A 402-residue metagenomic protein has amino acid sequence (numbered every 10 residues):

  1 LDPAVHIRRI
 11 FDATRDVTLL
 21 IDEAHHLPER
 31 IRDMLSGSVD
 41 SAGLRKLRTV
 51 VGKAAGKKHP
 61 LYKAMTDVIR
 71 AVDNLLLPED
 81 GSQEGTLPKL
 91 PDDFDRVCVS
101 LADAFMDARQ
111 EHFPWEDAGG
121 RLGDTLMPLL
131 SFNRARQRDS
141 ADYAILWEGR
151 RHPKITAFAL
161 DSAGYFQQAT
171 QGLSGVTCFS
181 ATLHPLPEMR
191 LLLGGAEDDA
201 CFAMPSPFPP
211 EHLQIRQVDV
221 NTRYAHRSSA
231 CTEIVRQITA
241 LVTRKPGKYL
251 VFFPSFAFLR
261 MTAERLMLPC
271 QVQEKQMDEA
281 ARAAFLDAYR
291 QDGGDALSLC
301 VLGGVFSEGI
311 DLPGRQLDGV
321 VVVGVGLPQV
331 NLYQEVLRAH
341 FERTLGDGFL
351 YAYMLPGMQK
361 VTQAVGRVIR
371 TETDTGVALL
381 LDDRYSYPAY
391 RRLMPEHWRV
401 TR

Functional and structural regions predicted by a protein language model:
L1, I21, F158, F179-A181 (+5 more regions): Short His-Asn-centered micro-motif
A4-L250, P254-L266: Conserved coupling segment at the C-terminus of the helicase ATP-binding
L27-R30, P185-L192, L259-M261, S307-D311 (+3 more regions): Switch/connector loops and helix/strand junctions flanking conserved nucleotide-binding motifs in nucleotide-processing
L191-A196, R265-M267, P313-L317, L337-R338 (+1 more regions): Short, solvent-exposed amphipathic alpha-helical segments in soluble enzyme and RNA/protein-processing domains
D198-A203, M267-L286: Conserved RecA-like helicase motor-core motifs
D219-S229, K275-Y385: Conserved RecA-like P-loop NTPase helicase motor core
P254-T262, A378-Y387: A glycine-rich phosphate-binding loop feature that marks nucleotide/adenosyl-phosphate handling sites
F349, L379-R402: N-terminal targeting/trafficking signals and adjacent low-complexity tails
